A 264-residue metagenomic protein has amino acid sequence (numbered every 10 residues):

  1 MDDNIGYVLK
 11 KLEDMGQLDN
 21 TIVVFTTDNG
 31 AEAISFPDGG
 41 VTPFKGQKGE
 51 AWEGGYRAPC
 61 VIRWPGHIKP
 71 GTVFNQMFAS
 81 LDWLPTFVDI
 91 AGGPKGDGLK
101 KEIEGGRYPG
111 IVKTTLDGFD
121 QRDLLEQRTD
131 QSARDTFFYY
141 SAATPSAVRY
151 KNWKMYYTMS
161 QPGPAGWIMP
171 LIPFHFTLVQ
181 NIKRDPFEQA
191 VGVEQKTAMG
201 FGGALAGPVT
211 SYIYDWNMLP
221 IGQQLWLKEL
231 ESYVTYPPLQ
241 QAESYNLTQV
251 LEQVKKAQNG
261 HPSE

Functional and structural regions predicted by a protein language model:
M1-F36: Metal-dependent active-site segment of extracytoplasmic phospho-/sulfohydrolases and closely related
D3-G6, K10, P85, D89 (+4 more regions): Solvent-exposed, polar/charged alpha-helical surfaces in well-ordered, non-transmembrane soluble domains, broadly
K10-D14, V88-G93, E126, L227 (+1 more regions): Sec-exported extracytoplasmic/periplasmic mature domains
N20-I22, R57, H175: Conserved catalytic motifs of the protein kinase core domain
F25-A33, Y139-A143, Y233-Q249: Short, solvent-exposed turn/loop segments enriched in Gly/Ser/Thr/Pro and often Arg
G30-E53, I68-T72, Q76, L81-Q189: C-terminal cap/loop subdomain of S1 sulfatases and analogous C-terminal strand-loop tails that border
Y56-R63: Active-site-adjacent bridging/hinge elements
M155, Q161-P162, M169-L178, I182-E264: Long, internal low-complexity/basic segments
